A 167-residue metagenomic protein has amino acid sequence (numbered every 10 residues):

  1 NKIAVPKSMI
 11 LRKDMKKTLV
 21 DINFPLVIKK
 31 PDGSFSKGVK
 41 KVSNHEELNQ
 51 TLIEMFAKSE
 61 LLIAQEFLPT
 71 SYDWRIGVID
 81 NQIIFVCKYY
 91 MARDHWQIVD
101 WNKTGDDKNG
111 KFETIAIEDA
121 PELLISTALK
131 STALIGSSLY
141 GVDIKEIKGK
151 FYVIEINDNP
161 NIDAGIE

Functional and structural regions predicted by a protein language model:
N1-G38: A conserved helix-loop-beta module that forms one wall/lid of the active-site cleft in ATP-utilizing catalytic domains
P6, K37, Y72-W74, N81 (+1 more regions): Change "...and in nucleic-acid phosphodiester-cleaving endonucleases..." to "...and in nucleic-acid processing enzymes
K7, P25-V27, L61-Q65, L139-V142: A short linear hydrophobic-aromatic micro-motif
I10, V78-I79, E146: Generic beta-strand structural signal
G33, F67-S71, K145-K148: A short beta-turn/loop motif at secondary-structure boundaries
K40-T132: Phosphate-binding site of ATP-dependent enzymes
D119-E167: ATP-dependent carboxylate activation and anion-phosphoryl transfer catalytic cores that bind Mg-ATP to form
